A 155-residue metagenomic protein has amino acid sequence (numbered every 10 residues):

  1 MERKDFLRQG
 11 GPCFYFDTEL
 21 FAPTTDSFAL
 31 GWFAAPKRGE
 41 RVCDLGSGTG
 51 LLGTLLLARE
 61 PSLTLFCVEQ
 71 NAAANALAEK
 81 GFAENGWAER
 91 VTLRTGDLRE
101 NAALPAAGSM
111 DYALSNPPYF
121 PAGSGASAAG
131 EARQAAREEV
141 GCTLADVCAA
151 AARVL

Functional and structural regions predicted by a protein language model:
M1-K37: Class I SAM-dependent transferase core
E2, Q9, F16, L93 (+2 more regions): Residue-level signal for pocket-adjacent positions within structured domains
F6-R8, A58, R153-V154: Short, flexible turn/loop "capping" segments at secondary-structure junctions
F21, T25, S47, L65 (+4 more regions): Residues at secondary-structure transition points
W32-A126, A149: Conserved SAM/SAH cofactor-binding pocket of Class I
P117-D146, A150-L155: Mobile active-site "lid"/loop adjacent to the S-adenosyl-L-methionine
